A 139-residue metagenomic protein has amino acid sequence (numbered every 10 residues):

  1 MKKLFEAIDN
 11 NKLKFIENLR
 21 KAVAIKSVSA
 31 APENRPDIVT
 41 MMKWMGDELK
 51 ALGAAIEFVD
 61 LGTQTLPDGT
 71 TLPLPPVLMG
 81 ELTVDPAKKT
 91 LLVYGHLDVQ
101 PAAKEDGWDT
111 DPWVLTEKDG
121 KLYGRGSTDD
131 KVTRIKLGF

Functional and structural regions predicted by a protein language model:
M1-D130, R134: Acidic/His- and Gly-rich active-site-bordering loop/insert found across diverse amide/peptide-bond hydrolases
